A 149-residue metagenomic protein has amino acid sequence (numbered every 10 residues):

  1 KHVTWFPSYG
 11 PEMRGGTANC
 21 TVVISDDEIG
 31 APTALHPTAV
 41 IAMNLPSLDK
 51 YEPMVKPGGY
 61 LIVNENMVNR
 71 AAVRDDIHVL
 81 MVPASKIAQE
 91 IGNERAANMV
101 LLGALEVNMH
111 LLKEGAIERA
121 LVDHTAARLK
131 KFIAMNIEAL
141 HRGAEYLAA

Functional and structural regions predicted by a protein language model:
K1-A149: Active-site cofactor/cluster-binding pocket
